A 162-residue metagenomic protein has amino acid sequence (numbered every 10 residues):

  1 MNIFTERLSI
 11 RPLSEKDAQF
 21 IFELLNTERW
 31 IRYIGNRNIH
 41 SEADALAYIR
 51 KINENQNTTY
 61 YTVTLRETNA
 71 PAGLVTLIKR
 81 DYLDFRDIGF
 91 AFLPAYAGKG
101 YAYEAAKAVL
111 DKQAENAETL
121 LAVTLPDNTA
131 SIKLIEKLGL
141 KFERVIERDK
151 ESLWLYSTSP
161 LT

Functional and structural regions predicted by a protein language model:
M1-R32, L46, Y60-T162: Acyl-donor (CoA/ACP) binding surface of acyl/acetyltransferases
S41-A45: Short amphipathic alpha-helix in the helical subdomain of ABC transporter nucleotide-binding domains
R50-T62: A short helix-loop-beta-strand connector motif used in the catalytic cores of GNAT acetyltransferases and, in some
